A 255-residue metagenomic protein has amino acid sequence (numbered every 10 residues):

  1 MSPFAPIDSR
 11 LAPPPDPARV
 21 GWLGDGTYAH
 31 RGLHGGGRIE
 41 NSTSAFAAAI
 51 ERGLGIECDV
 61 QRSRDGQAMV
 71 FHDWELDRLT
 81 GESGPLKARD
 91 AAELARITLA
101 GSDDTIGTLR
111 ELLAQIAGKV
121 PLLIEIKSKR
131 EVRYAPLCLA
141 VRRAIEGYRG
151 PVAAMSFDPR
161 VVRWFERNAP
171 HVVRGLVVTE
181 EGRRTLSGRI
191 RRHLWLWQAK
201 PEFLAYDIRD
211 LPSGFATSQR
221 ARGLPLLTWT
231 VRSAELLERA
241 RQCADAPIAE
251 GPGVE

Functional and structural regions predicted by a protein language model:
M1-E255: Phosphate-group recognition and catalysis centered on beta-loop-alpha active-site segments
